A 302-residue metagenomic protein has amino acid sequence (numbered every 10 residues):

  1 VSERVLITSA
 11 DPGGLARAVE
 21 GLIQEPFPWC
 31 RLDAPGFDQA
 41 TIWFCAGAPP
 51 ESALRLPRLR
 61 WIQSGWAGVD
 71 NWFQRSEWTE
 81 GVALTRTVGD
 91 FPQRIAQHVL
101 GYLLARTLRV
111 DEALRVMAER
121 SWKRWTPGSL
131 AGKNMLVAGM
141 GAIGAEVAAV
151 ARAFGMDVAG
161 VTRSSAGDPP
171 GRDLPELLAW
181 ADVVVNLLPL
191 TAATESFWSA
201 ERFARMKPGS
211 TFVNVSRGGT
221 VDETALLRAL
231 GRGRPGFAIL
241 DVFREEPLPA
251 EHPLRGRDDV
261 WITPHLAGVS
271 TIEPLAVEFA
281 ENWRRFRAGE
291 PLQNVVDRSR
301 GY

Functional and structural regions predicted by a protein language model:
V1-I42: N-terminal glycine-/charge-rich "phosphate-binding" loop or analogous flexible N-terminal tail
P28-Q39, P50-A53, G167-W180: Short acidic low-complexity segments
T41-L114: Phosphate/diphosphate ligand-binding glycine-rich loop within oxidoreductases
A83-H98, A113, E246-Y302: C-terminal helix-to-coil terminal segments
Y102-T126, E273-P274, F279, R285: A charged, well-structured terminal subsegment
A113-E146, R172: Glycine-rich NAD(P)-binding loop of Rossmann-like domains
A153-P169: NAD(P)-binding Rossmann-fold cofactor-contacting core
S164-P253: Rossmann-like adenosine-cofactor binding region
